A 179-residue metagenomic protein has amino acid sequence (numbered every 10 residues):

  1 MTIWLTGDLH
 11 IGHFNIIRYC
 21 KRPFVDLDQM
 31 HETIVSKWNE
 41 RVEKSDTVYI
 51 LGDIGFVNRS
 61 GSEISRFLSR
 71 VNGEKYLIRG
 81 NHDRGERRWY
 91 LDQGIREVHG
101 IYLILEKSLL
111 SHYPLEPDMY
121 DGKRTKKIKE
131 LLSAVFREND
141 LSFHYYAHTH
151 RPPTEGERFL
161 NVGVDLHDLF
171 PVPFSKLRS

Functional and structural regions predicted by a protein language model:
M1-T2, S179: Short, Lys/Arg-enriched, disordered terminal segments
T2-T6, I11-I104: Core catalytic region of metal-dependent phosphoesterases/phosphodiesterases, especially metallo-beta-lactamase-like
D92-S179: Conserved beta-sheet core of the metallophosphoesterase superfamily
